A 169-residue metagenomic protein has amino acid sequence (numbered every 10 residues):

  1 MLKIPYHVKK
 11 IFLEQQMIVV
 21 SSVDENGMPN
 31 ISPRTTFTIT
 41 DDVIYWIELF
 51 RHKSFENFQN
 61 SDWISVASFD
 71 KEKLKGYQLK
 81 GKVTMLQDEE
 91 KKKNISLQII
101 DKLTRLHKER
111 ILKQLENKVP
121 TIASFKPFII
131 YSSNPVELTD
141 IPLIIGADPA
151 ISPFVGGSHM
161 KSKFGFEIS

Functional and structural regions predicted by a protein language model:
M1-M17: Short, basic/aromatic recognition patches
K10-F12, T38-I39, L115-N117: Solvent-exposed alpha-helices and their adjacent loops that cap or buttress functional pockets in soluble metabolic
Q15-L49, V66, Y77, S169: Short beta-strand segments
I18, D62-S65, K75, L79 (+1 more regions): Generic beta-strand structural signal
F37-T38, H52-S54, T139: Short, surface-exposed beta-strand-loop junctions and turns on beta-sheet-rich folds
E48-K53, P127: Secondary-structure transition/turn motif
K53-K102: Short, structured beta-strand-loop surface elements
T84-S169: C-terminal edge-of-domain segments
